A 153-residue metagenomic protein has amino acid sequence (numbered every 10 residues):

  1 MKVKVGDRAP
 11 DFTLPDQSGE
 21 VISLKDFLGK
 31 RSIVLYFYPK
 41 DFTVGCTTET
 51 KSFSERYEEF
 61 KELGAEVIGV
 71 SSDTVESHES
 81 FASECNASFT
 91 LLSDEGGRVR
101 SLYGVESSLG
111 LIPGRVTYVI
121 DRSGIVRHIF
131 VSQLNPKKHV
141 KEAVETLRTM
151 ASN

Functional and structural regions predicted by a protein language model:
M1-N153: Chalcogenol-based redox active-site neighborhoods
